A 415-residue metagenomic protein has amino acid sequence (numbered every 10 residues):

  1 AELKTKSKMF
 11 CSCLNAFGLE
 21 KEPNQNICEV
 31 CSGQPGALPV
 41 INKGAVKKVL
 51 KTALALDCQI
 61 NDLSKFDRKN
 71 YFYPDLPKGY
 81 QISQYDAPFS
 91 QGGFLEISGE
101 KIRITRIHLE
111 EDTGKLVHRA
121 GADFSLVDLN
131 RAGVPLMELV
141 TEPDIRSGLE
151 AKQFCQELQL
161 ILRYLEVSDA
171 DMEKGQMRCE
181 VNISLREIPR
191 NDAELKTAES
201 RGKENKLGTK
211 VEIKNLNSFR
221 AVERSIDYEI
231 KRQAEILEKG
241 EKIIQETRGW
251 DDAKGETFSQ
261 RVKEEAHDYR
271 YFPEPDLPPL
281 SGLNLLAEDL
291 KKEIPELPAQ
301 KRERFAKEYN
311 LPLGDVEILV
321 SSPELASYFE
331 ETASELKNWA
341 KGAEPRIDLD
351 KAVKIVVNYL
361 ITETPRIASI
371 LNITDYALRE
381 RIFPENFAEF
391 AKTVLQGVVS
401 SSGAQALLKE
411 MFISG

Functional and structural regions predicted by a protein language model:
A1-L195, G202-E296, K307, L313 (+1 more regions): Basic, nucleic-acid-interacting segments
V167-D169, E344-I355, T374-R379, L395-V399: Short acidic, glycine/proline-enriched loop segments that cap or flank alpha-helices
G175-I188, K307-S334, K351-L371, I382-F387 (+1 more regions): Core structural elements
I236, I367-L371, V399-G403: Short, structured loop/turn "capping" segments at alpha-beta junctions
L286-E293, Q300-R302, E344, F387-V399: Extended, non-catalytic structural segments that build the interaction scaffolds of large macromolecular assemblies
T374-G415: Small-residue-rich helix-loop
